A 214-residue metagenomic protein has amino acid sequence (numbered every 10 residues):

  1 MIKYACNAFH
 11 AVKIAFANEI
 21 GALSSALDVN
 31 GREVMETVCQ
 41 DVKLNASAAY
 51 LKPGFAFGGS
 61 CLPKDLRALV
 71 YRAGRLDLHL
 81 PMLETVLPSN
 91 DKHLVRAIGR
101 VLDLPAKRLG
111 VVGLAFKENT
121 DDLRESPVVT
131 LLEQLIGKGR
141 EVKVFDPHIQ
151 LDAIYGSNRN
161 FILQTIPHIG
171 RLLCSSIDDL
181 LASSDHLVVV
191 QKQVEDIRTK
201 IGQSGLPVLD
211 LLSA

Functional and structural regions predicted by a protein language model:
M1-A214: Structural/interface elements that position substrates and couple domains in central-metabolism enzymes
